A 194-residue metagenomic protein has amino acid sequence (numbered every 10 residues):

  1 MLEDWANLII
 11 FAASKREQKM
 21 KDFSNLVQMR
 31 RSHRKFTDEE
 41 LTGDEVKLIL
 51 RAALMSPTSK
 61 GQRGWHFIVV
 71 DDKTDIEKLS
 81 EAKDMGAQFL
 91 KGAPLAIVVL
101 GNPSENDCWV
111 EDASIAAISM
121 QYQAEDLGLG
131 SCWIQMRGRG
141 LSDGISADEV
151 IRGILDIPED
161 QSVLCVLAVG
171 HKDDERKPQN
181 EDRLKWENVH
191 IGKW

Functional and structural regions predicted by a protein language model:
D4-A6, I10-W194: Acidic, surface-exposed loops and disordered segments
